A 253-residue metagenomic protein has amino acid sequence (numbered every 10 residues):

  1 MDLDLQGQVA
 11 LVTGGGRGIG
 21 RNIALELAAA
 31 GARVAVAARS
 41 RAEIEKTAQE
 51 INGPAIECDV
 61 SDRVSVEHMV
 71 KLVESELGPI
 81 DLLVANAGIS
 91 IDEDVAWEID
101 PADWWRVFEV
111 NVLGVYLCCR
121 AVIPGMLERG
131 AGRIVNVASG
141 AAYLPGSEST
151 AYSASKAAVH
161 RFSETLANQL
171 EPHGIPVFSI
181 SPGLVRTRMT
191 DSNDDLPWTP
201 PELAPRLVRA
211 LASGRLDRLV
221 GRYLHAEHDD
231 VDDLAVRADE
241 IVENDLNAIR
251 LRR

Functional and structural regions predicted by a protein language model:
V9, G16-R17: Conserved glycine-rich cofactor-binding loop
C58-M69, P101: The beta1-alpha1 cofactor-binding region of Rossmann-like NAD(H)/NADP(H)-dependent oxidoreductases
E67, S90-W105, E128, E148-A151: Conserved mid-core segment of classical short-chain dehydrogenase/reductases
W97-Y116, A131, V135, V159: Catalytic Tyr-X3-Lys loop
C119, S155: Active-site helix of classical SDR
P124, N168-P172: Alpha-helical segment proximal to the catalytic Tyr-Lys
S139: Residue(s) in the substrate-gating loop at a strand-loop-helix junction that position the organic substrate next
S179-I180, D195-R253: C-terminal helical subdomain
